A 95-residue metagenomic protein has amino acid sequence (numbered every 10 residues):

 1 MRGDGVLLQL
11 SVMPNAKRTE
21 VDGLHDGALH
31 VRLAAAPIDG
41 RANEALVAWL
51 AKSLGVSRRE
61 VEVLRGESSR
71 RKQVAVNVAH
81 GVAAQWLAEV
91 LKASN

Functional and structural regions predicted by a protein language model:
M1-A48, S53-R58, E62-N95: Contiguous, often N-terminal, cationic amphipathic patches that form binding interfaces
